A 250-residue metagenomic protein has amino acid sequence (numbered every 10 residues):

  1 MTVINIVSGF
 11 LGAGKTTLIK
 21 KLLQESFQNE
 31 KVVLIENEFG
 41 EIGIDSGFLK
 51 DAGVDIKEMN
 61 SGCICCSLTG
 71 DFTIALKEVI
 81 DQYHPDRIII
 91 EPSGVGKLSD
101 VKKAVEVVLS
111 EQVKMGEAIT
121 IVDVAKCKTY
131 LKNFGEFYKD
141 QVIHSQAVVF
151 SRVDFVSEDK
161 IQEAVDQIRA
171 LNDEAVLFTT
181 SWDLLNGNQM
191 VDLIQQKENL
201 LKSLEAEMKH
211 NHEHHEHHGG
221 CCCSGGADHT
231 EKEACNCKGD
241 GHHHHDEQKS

Functional and structural regions predicted by a protein language model:
T2-S8, A13-L131: Nucleotide-state-sensitive switch-loop elements of NTP-binding domains
V3, F27, V33, V54 (+9 more regions): Generic hydrophobic/packing signal
F10, F39, R87, Y138 (+3 more regions): Broad hydrophobic/π-residue packing in well-ordered secondary structure
F39, E111, I143, A147 (+1 more regions): Compositionally biased, low-hydrophobicity segments enriched in charged and small polar residues
K50-G53, E136-Y138, I194-E198: Short, hinge-like loop/turn segments at secondary-structure boundaries
Q82-G187: Phosphate/Mg2+-binding loops and adjacent switch elements in nucleotide/diphosphate-handling enzyme cores
V156-S250: C-terminal accessory "lid"/substrate-recognition subdomains
